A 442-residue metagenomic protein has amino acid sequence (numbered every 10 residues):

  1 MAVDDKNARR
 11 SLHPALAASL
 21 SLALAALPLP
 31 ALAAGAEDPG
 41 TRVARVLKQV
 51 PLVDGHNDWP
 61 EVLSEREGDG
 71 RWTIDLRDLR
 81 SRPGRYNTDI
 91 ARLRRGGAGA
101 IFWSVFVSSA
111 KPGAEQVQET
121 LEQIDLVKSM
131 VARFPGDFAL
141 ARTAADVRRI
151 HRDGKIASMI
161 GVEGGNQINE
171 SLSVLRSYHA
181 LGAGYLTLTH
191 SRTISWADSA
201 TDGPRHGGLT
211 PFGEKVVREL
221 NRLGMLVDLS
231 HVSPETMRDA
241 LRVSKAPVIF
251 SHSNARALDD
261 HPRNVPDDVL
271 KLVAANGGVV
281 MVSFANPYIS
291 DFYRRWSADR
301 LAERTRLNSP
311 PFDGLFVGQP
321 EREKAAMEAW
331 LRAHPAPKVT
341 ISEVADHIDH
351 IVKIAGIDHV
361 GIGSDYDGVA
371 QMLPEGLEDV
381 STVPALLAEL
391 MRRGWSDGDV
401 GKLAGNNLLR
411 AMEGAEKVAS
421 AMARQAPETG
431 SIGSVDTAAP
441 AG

Functional and structural regions predicted by a protein language model:
D4-S19: Bacterial N-terminal signal peptides that target proteins for export
A15-P30: Bacterial N-terminal signal peptides
L32-H206, D260-G442: N-terminal hydrophobic targeting/anchoring segments and the immediately downstream early-domain regions of hydrolases
L52-W59, V232, F250-N254: Histidine-centered catalytic micro-motifs
S171-L175, T236-A246: Distinct, well-ordered alpha-helical segments
A197-L209, P234-L241: Active-site-adjacent beta->alpha loops and helix N-cap segments on the catalytic face of soluble alpha/beta enzymes
H206-N221, A240-V248, L386: Alpha-helix-loop-beta-strand connector modules within alpha/beta enzyme cores
V216-L229, E235-D239, V269-A275, H350: Substrate-binding cleft of carbohydrate-active enzyme catalytic domains
